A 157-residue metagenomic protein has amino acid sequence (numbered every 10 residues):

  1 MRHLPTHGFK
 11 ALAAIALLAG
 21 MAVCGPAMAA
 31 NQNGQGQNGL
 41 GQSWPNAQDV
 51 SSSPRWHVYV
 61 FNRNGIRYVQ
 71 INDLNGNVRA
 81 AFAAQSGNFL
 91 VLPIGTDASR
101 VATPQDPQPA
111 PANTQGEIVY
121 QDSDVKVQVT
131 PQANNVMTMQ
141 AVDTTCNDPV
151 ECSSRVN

Functional and structural regions predicted by a protein language model:
M1-H3, A19, A27: Low-complexity, polar-biased intrinsically disordered regions enriched in Pro/Ser/Thr/Gly
R2-A14: Bacterial N-terminal signal peptides that target proteins for export
L12-V23: Bacterial N-terminal signal peptides
A27-P93, V150-S154: N-terminal secretory signal peptides
D73-Q121: Mid-chain, structured segments of secreted extracytoplasmic proteins
P109-N157: C-terminal partner/receptor-binding element of secreted or periplasmic proteins
